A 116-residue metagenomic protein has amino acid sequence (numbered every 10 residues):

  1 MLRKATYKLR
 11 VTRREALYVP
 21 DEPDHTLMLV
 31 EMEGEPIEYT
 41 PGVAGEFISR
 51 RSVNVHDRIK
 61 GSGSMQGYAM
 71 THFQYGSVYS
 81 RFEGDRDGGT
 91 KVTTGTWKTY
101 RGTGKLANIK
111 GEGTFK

Functional and structural regions predicted by a protein language model:
M1-K116: Beta-strand-enriched cores of mature, soluble protein domains
